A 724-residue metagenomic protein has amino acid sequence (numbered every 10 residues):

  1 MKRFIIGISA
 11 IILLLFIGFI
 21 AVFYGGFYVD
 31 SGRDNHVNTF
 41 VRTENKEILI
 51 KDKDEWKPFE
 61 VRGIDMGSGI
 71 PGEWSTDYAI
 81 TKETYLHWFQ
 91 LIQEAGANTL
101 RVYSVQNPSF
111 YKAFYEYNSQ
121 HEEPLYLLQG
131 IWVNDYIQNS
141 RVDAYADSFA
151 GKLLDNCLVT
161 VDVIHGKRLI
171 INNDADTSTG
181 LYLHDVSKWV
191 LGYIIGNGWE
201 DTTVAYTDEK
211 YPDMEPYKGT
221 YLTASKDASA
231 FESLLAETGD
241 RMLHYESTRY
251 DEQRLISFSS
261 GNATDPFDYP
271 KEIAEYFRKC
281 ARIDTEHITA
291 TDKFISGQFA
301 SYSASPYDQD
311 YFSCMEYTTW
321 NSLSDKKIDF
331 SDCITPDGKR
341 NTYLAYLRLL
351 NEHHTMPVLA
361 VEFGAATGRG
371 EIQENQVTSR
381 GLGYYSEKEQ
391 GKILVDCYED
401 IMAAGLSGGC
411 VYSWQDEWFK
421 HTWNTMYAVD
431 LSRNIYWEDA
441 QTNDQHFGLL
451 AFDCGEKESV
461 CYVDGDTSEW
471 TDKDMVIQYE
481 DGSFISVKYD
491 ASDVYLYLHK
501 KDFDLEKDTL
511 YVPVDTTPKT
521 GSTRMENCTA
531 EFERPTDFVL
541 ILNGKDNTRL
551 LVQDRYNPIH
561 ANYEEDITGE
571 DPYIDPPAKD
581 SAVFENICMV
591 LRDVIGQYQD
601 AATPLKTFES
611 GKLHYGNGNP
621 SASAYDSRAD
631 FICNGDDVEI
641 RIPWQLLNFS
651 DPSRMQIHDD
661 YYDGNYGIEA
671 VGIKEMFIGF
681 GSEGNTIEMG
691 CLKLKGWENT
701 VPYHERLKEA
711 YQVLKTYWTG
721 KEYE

Functional and structural regions predicted by a protein language model:
M1-F16, I20: N-terminal Sec-pathway targeting helices
L15-D34, D310: Membrane-interface motif at the C-terminal end of an N-terminal transmembrane signal
D30-S119: Active-site-adjacent substrate/metal-binding segments within catalytic domains of carbohydrate-active enzymes
W74-I92, I273-T291, K388-D400: Short, acidic/polar
R101, Q120-P336, R348-R369, A403-G408 (+3 more regions): Active-site region of glycoside hydrolase catalytic domains
G370-R380, Y385, E389, D400-V476 (+1 more regions): Aromatic-rich peripheral "rim/lid" segments of glycoside hydrolase catalytic domains that contact and position glycan
G465, S492-K501, D636-W644: Short, well-ordered beta-strand segments enriched in hydrophobic/aromatic residues
I477-Y598, R654, H658-E683: Surface-exposed, glycine/proline- and aromatic-rich loop segments on solvent-exposed faces across compartments
